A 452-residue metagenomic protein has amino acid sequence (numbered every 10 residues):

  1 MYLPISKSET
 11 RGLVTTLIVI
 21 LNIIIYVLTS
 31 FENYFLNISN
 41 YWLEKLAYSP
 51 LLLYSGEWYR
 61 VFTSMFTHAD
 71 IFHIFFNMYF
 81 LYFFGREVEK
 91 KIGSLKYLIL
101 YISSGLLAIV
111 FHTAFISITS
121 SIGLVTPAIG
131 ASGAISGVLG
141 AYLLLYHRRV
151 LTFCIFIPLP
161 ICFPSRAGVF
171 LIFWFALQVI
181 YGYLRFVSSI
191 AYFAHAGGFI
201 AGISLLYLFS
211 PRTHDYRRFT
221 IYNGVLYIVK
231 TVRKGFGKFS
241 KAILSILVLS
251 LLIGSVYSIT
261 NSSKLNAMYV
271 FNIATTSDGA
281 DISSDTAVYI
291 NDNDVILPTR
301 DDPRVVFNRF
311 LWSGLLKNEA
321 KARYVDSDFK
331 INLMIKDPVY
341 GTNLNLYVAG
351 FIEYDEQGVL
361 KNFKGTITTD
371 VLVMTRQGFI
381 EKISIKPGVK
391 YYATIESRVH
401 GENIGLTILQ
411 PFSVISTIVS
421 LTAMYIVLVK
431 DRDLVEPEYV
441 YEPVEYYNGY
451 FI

Functional and structural regions predicted by a protein language model:
M1-G279, N291-N293, P298, E396-D431: A detector for small-residue-rich transmembrane helices and their helix-helix packing motifs
L3, F35-L36, W312, Y340 (+1 more regions): Short, aromatic- and cysteine-enriched interfacial helices/patches that mediate contacts at lipid membranes
N272-V429: Extracytosolic and intramembrane catalytic regions of membrane-associated proteins in envelope/secretory systems
V419-F451: Juxtamembrane interface at the cytosolic side of transmembrane helices
